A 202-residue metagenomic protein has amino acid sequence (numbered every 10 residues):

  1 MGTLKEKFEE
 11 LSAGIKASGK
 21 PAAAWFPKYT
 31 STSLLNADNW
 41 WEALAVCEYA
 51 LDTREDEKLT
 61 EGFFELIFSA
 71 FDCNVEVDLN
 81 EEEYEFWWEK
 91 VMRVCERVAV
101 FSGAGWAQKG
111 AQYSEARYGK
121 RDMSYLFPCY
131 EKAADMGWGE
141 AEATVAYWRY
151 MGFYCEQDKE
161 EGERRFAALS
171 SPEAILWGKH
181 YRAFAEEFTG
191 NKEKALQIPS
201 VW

Functional and structural regions predicted by a protein language model:
S18-G19, T32, R54-D56, C73-V75 (+7 more regions): Short helix-capping/linker turns of helical repeat alpha-solenoids
K28-T32, E65-N74, W106-E115, T144-M151 (+1 more regions): Hydrophobic face of amphipathic alpha-helices that form TPR/SEL1-like repeat modules and related alpha-solenoid
A37, E76-E85, V100, R117-D122 (+3 more regions): Short coil/turn and helix-start
A50, V91, V98, A133 (+2 more regions): Alpha-helical solenoid scaffolds that mediate protein-protein interactions, centered on TPR/SEL1-like repeats but also
E160-P172, P199-W202: TPR/TPR-like (Sel1-like) alpha-helical repeat modules
W177-W202: Terminal, low-structured helical/coil segments at or just beyond the last alpha-helical repeat
